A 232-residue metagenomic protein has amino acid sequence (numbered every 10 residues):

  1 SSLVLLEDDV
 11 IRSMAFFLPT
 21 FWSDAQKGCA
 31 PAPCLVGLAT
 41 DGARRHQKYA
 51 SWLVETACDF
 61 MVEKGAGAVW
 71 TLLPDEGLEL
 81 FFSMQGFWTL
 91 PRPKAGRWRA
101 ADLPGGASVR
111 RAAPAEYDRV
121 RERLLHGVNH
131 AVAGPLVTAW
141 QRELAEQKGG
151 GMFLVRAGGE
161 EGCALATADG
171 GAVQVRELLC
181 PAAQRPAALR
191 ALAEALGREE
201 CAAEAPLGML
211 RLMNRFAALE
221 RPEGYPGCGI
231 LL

Functional and structural regions predicted by a protein language model:
S1, M14-K48, A57-M61: Basic, Lys/Arg-rich alpha-helical nucleic-acid-recognition elements, primarily the DNA-binding modules of transcription
S1-S13, C34, Q141-L154: A short helix-loop-beta-strand connector motif used in the catalytic cores of GNAT acetyltransferases and, in some
V4, V10-T20, C34-A39, W70 (+2 more regions): Conserved beta-strand in the GNAT
T40, H46-E63, A183-A195: Conserved acetyl-CoA-binding loop-helix of GNAT-fold acetyltransferases
V54, M61-P74, G197-P206: Conserved GNAT acetyl-CoA-binding A-motif
E79-G106, V175-P186, R190-L232: Active-site/acyl-donor-binding loops of N-acyltransferases
W88-R176: Amide-forming acyltransferase catalytic core, primarily the GNAT-like/NAT-type and related acyltransferase folds
